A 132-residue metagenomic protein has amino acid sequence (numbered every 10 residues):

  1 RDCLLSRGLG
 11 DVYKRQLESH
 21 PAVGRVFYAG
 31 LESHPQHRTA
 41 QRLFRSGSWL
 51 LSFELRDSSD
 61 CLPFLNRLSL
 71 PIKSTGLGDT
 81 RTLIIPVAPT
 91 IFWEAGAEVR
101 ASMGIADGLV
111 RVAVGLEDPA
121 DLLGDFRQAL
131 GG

Functional and structural regions predicted by a protein language model:
R1-Y13: Single conserved hydrophobic/aromatic residue that forms the stacking wall/gate of nucleotide- or nucleobase-binding
D2, S46-S48, D107-L109: A general secondary-structure signal for short beta-strands and their flanking turns/coil in non-transmembrane regions
L4, S74, R111: Short glycine- and Lys/Arg-enriched binding-loop motifs that mark or flank ligand-binding interfaces
R7, P21, D107: Structured loop/turn residues at beta-strand edges in well-structured enzyme cores
D11-T75, D79, A95-A101: Conserved small-domain helix->loop->beta segment predominantly found in fold-type I
S59, N66, I84-G132: PLP-dependent enzyme catalytic core of the Aspartate aminotransferase-like
